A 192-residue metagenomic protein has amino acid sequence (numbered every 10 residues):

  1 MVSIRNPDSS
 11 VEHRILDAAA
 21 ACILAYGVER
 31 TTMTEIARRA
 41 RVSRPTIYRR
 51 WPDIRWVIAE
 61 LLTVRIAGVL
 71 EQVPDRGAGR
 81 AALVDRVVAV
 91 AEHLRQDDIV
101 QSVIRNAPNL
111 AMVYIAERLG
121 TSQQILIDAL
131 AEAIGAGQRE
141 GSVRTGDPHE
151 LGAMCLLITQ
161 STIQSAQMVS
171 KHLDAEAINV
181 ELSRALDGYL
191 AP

Functional and structural regions predicted by a protein language model:
M1-Y26, R30-R39, R55-A59, V64: Basic, helix-initiating cap at the start of DNA-binding domains
S3-R5, A59-R86, Q123-L126, G135: Amphipathic alpha-helical linker/stalk segments
A40-W51: Short hydrophobic/aromatic patch on the recognition helix
E60, E71-V100, L151-C155, N179: Hydrophobic alpha-helical connector segments
V84-N106, G120-Q124, D128-A131, L156 (+1 more regions): Helical hydrophobic small-molecule/effector-binding pocket
A89-H93, I134, R144-A166, A175-Y189: Hydrophobic alpha-helical segments that form the core of small-molecule binding pockets and/or dimer interfaces
S102, V113-E140, H149-A153, V180: Amphipathic alpha-helical packing segments from all-alpha helical-bundle domains
